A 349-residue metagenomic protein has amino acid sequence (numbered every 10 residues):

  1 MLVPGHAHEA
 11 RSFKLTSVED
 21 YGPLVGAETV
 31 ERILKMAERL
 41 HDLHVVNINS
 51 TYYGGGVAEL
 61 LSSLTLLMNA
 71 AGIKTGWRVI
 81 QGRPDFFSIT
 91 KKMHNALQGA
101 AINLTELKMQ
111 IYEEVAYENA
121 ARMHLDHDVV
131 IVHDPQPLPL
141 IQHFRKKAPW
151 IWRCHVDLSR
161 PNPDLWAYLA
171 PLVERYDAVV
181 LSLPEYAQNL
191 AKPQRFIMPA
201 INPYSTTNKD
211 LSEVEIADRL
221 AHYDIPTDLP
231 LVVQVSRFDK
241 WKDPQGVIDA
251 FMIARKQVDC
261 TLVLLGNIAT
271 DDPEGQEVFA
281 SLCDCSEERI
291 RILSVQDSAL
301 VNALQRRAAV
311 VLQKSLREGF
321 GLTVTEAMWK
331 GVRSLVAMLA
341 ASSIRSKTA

Functional and structural regions predicted by a protein language model:
M1-H44, S62-D126, Q188, I197-Y204: A conserved catalytic-core segment of Leloir-type glycosyltransferases
H41, V45-Y52, A120-Q136, I151: Short N-terminal targeting/anchoring amphipathic segment
L220-K242, I248, L262-V263: Conserved donor-binding/catalytic core segment of Leloir-type glycosyltransferases
G266, T270-A303, R307: Nucleotide-activated donor-binding/catalytic signature segment of Leloir-type glycosyltransferases, i.e., the conserved
V311-L312: A short hydrophobic beta-strand element within the catalytic core of glycosyltransferases that build diverse glycans
L316: Aromatic "clamp/platform" in nucleotide-sugar-dependent glycosyltransferases that forms part of the donor/acceptor
V324, R333-V336, A340: Short hydrophobic beta-strand element within catalytic cores of glycosyltransferases and related nucleotide-activated
L339-A349: Short acidic/histidine- and often glycine-rich active-site loop of Leloir-type glycosyltransferases that engages
